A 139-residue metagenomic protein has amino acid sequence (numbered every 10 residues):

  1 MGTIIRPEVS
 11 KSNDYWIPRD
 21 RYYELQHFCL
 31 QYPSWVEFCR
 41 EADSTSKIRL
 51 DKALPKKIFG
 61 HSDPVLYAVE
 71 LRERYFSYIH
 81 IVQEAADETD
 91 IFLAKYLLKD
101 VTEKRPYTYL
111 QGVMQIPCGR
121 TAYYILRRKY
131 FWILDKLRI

Functional and structural regions predicted by a protein language model:
M1-E88, T108, I139: N-terminal interaction/assembly modules
C39, T89, Y96, L126-K129: Generic alpha-helical hydrophobic packing signal
Y78-V82, L93, L126: Amphipathic alpha-helical interface surfaces
T89-R105: Short amphipathic alpha helix immediately N-terminal
D100-V101, M114, R127: A general structural motif at alpha-helix termini
K104-T121: Helix-turn-helix DNA-binding module
Y123-L137: DNA major-groove recognition helices of helix-turn-helix
